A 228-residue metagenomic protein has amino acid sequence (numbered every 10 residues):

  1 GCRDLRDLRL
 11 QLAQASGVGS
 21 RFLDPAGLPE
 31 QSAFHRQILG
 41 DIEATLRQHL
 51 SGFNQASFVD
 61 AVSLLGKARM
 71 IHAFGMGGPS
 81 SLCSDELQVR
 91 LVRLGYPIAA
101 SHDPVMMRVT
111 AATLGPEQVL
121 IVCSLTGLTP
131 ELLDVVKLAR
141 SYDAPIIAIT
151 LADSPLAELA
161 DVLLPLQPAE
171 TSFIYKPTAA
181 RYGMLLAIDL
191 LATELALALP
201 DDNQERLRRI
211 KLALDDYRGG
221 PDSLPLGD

Functional and structural regions predicted by a protein language model:
G1-S57: HTH-adjacent hinge/linker in prokaryotic transcriptional regulators
C2, R36, G40-E43, G52-Q55 (+5 more regions): Electropositive phosphate-/nucleotide-binding environments in soluble metabolic enzymes
Q11, L64, I210-A213: Short acidic/histidine-centered micro-motifs embedded in hydrophobic/aromatic stretches that mark compact functional
L12, Q31-F34, E158-L163, L214-Y217: Hydrophobic/basic alpha-helical segments enriched in Actinobacteria
G66-L186, A192-A198: Glycine-rich phosphate-binding loops that contact phosphosugars or nucleotide phosphates
L197-D228: Internal, active-site/partner-interface "lid" segment
